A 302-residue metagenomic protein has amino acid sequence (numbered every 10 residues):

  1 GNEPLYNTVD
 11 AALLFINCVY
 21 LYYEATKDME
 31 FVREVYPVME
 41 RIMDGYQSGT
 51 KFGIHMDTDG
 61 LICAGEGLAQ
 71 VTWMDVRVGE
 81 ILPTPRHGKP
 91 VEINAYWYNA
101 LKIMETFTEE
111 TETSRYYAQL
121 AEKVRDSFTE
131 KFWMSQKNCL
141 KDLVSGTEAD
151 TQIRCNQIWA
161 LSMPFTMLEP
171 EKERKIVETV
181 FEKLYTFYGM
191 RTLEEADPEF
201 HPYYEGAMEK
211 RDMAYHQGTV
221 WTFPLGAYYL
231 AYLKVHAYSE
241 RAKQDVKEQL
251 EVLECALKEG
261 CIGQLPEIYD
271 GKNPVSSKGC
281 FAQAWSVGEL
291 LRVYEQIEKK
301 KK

Functional and structural regions predicted by a protein language model:
G1-E66, Q70, V91-N94, Y98 (+5 more regions): Aromatic-rich carbohydrate-recognition surfaces in CAZymes
G1-Y6, E66-K89, G146, Y204-Y215 (+1 more regions): Acidic/His metal-coordination segments adjacent to aromatic residues that form catalytic metal sites in metalloenzymes
Y23, E105, E109-E112, H236-A237 (+1 more regions): Short coil/turn linking the two alpha-helices of tandem helical-hairpin repeats
D28-V35, E110-Y117, S239-A242, V246: Residue-level recognition of alpha-helical structural elements
D44-C63, A95-Y204, K247-E248, E254-V287: Catalytic cores of carbohydrate-active enzymes
F165-K172, V235-E240, E295-K302: Short helix-capping/linker segments at secondary-structure and domain boundaries
E199-Y238, L291-E295: C-terminal substrate/ligand-recognition segments
A231-E259: C-terminal hydrophobic structural anchor segments that stabilize assembly/packing rather than catalytic chemistry
